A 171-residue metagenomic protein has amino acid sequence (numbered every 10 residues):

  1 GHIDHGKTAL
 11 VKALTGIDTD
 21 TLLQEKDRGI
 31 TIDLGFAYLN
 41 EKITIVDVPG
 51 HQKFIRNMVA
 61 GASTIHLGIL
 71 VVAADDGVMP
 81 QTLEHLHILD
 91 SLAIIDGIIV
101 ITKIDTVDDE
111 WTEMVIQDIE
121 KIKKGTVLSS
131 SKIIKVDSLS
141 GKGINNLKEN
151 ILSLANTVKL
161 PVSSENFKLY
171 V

Functional and structural regions predicted by a protein language model:
G1-R56, I65: P-loop NTPase switch module centered on the Walker A-proximal segment
D4, L10, G29, D47 (+6 more regions): Residue-level signature of catalytic and energy-coupling elements of molecular machines, predominantly ATP/GTP-dependent
A9, T44, I98, I134-K135 (+1 more regions): Structured core elements
L10-A13, Q81-I88, M114-I122, N146-L154: Alpha-helical scaffold elements adjacent to nucleotide-binding pockets in ATP/GTP-utilizing enzyme cores
V48-K53, S63-D90, I94-M114: Conserved Switch II/interswitch segment of TRAFAC-class P-loop GTPases
E110, K121-V171: Conserved catalytic-core segments of large NTP-driven translation/proteostasis enzymes
